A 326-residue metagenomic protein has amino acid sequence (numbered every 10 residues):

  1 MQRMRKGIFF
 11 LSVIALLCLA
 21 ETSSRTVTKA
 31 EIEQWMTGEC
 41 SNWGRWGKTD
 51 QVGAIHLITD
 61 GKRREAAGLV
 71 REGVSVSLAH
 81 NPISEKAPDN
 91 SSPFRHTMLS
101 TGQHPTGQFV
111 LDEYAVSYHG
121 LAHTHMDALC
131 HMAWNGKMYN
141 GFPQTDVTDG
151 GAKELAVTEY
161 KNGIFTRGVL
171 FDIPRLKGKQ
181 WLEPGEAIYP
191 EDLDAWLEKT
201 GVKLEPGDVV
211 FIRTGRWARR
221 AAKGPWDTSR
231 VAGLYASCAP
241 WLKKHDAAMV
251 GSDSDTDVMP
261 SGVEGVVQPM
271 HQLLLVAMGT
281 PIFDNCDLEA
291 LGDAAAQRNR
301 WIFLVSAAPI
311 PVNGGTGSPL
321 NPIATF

Functional and structural regions predicted by a protein language model:
M1-F9: Bacterial N-terminal signal peptides that target proteins for export
I8-C18: Bacterial N-terminal signal peptides
T22-F326: Active-/binding-site microenvironments in catalytic and ligand-binding cores
